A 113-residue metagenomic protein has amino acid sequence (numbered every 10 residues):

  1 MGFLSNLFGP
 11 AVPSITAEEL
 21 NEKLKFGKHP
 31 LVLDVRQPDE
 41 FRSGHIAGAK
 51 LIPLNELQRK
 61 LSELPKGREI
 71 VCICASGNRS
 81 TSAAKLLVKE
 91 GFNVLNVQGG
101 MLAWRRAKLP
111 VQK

Functional and structural regions predicted by a protein language model:
M1-P30, P38-E69, N78-K113: Rhodanese-like catalytic fold shared by cysteine-dependent sulfurtransferases and DSP/PTP-type phosphatases
I73: Short, surface-exposed ligand- or partner-binding patches at beta-edge/loop junctions that are enriched in aromatics
